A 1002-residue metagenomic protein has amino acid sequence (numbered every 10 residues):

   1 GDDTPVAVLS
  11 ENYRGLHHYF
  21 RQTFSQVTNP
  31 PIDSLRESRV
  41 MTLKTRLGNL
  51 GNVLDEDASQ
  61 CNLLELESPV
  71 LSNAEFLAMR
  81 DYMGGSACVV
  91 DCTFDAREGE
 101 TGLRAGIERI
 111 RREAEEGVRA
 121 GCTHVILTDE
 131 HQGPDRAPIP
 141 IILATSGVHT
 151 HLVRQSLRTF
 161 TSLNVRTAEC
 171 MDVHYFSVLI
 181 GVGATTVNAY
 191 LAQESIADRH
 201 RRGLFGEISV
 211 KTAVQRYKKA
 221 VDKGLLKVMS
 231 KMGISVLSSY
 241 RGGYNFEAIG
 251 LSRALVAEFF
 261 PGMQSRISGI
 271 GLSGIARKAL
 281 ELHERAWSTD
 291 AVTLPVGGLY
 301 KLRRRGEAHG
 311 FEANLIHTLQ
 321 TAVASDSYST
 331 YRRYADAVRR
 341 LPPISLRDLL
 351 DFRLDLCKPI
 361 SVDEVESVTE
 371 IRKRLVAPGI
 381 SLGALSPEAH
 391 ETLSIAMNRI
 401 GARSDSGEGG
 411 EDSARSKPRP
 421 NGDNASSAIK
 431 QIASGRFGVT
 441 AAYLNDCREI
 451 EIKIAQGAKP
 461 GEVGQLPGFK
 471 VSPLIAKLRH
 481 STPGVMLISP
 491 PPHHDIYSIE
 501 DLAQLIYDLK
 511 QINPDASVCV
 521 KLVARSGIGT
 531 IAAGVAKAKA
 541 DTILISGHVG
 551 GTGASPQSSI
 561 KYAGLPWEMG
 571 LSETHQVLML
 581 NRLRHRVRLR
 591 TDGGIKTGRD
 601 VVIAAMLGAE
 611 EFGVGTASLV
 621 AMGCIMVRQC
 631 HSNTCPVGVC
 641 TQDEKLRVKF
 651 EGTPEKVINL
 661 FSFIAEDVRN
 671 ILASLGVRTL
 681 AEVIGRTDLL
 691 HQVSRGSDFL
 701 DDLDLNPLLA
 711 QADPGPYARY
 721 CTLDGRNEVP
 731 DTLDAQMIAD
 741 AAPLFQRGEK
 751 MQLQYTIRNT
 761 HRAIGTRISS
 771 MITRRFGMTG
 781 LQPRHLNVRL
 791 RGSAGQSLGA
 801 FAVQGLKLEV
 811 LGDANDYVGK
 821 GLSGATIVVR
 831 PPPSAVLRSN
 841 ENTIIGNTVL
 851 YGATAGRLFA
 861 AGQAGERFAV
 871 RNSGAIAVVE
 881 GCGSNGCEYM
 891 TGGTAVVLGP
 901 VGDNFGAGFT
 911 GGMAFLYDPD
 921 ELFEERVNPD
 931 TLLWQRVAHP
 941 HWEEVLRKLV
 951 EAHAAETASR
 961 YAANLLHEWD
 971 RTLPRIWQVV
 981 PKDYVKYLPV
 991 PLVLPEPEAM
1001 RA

Functional and structural regions predicted by a protein language model:
G1-R104, E113-G117, G121-H124, Y175-F176 (+10 more regions): Flexible, glycine-rich loop/tail regions that form catalytic "lids" or insertion modules at the edges of active sites
V6-S10, A96-I107, P134-I142, V165-E169 (+27 more regions): Hydrophobic alpha-helical scaffolding
E11, G15, A105-R109, I139 (+34 more regions): Conserved active-site and cofactor/substrate-binding residues in soluble primary-metabolism enzymes
G85, R104-T167, V173-Q193, L237-S238 (+13 more regions): Alpha/beta enzyme core
V178-N188, A220, A248, Q264 (+8 more regions): C-terminal, active-site-flanking charged/polar segments
S195-I196, H200-V210, M579-L583, Q629-C630 (+2 more regions): Catalytic-face loop-and-helix region of soluble metabolic enzyme cores
K219-L225, P420-P460, L466, H631-T634 (+4 more regions): A structural-propensity feature for long, helix-poor, extended segments
L646-R647, I658, I671-L675, I684 (+1 more regions): Long, distal/terminal scaffolding or interaction modules with repetitive or compositionally biased sequence
